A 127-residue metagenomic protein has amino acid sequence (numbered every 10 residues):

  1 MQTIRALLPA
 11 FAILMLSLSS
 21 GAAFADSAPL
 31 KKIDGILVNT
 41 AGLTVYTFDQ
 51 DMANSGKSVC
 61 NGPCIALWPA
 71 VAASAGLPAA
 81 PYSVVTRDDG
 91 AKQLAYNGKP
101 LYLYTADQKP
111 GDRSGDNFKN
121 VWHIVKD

Functional and structural regions predicted by a protein language model:
M1-F11: Bacterial N-terminal signal peptides that target proteins for export
A12-I13, A23: Cleavable N-terminal signal peptides
I13-L14, T86: Generic detector of short alpha-helix boundary/capping microenvironments and adjacent low-complexity segments
L18-S20: N-terminal signal peptide c-region/cleavage motif recognized by signal peptidases
A23-D127: Compact beta-sheet-dominated domain cores in extracellular/mature segments
